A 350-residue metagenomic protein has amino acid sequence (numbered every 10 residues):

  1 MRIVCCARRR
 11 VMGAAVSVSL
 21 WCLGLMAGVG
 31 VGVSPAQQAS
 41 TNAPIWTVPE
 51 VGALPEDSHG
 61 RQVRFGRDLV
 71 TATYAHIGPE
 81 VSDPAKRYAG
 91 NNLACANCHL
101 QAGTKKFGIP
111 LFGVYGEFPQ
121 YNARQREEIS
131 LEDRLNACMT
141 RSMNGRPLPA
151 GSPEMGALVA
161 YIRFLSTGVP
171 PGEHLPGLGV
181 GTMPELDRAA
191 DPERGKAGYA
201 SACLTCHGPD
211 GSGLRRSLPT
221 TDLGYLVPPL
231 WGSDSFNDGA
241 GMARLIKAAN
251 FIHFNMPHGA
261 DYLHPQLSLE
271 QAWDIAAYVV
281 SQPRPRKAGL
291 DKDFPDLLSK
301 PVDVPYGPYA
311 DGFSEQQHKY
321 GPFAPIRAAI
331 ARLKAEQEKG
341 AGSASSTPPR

Functional and structural regions predicted by a protein language model:
M1-G78, Q120-D133, T140-P153, S166 (+1 more regions): N-terminal export/targeting leaders of redox proteins
P44-K86, S166-A200, G213-R215: Electrostatic cytochrome c docking/interface patches
G60-F65, L69-I77, N97-H99, T104-L148 (+3 more regions): Extracytoplasmic electron-transfer domains, predominantly the class I c-type cytochrome c fold
V81, K106-F112, P170-H174, R215-P219 (+2 more regions): Short, solvent-exposed loop/turn and secondary-structure capping segments
D83-L100: Acidic helix-start/capping segments at beta-turn-to-alpha-helix junctions
N91, Y199, L226: Short metal-coordination and nucleic-acid-contact micro-motifs, chiefly zinc-binding Cys/His arrays
A150-L175: Aromatic- and glycine-enriched pocket-lining scaffold segments that form the walls of small-molecule binding clefts
A202, C206-H207, G211: Beta-propeller domains
